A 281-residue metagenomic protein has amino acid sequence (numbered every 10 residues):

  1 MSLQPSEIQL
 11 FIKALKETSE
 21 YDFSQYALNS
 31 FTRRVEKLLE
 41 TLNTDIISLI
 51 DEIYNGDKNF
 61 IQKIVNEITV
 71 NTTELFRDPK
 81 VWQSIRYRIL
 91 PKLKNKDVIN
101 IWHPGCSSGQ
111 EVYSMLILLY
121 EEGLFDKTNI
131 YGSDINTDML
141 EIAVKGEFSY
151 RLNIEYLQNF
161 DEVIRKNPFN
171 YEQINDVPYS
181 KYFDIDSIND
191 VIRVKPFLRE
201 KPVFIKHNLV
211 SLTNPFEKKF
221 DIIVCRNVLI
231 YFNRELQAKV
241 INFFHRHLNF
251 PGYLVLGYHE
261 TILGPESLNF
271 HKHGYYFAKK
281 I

Functional and structural regions predicted by a protein language model:
S2-W102: Conserved AdoMet
K96-E111, T128-Y131: Conserved class I S-adenosyl-L-methionine
S108-F125: Conserved SAM-binding loop of SAM-dependent methyltransferases across substrates and taxa, primarily the Class I
T128-K219, V224, V228, L236 (+1 more regions): Extended basic-aromatic, gly/pro-enriched interface segments that bind polyanionic ligands
I222, L263-I281: Core SAM-dependent methyltransferase catalytic element
A238-F250: A short glycine-rich, Lys/Arg-flanked "PGG" loop and its adjoining helix->strand segment in the class I
F250-Y258: Conserved beta-strand signature within the Rossmann-like core of class I S-adenosyl-L-methionine
